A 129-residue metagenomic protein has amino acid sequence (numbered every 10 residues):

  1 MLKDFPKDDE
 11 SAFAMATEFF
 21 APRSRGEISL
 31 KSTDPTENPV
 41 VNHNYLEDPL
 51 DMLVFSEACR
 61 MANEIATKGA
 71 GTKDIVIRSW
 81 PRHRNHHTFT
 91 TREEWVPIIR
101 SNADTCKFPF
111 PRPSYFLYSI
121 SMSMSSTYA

Functional and structural regions predicted by a protein language model:
M1-A129: FAD-dependent oxidoreductase catalytic-site/capping-region signature
